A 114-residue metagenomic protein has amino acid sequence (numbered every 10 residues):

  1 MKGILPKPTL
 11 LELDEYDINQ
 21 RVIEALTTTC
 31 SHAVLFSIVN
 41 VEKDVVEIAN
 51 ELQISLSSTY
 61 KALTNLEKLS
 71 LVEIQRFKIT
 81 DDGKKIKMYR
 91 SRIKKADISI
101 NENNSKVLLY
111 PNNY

Functional and structural regions predicted by a protein language model:
I4-E24: Short, Lys/Arg-enriched N-terminal segment that forms or immediately precedes the first helix of a structured domain
I23, H32-I38: Hydrophobic residues on short alpha-helical segments
T29-S31, N40-E47: Short capping segments at the starts of secondary-structure elements
E47-L52, L66: A short acidic, leucine-rich amphipathic alpha-helix
S70: Glycine-centered, phosphate/nucleic-acid-interacting loop/turn motifs that mediate DNA/RNA or nucleotide
T80-Y114: Conserved segment of winged-helix/HTH DNA-binding domains
